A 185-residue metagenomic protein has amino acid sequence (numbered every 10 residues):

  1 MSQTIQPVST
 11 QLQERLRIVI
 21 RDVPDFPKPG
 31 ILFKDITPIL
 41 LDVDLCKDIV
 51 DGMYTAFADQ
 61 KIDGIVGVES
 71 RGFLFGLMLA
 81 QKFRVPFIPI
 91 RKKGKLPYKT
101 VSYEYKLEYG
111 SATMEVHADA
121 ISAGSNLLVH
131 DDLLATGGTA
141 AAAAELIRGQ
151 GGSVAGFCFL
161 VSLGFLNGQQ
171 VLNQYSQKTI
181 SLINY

Functional and structural regions predicted by a protein language model:
S2-I62: Active-site-facing substrate-recognition patch
S2-V8, L12, A141-Y185: PRPP-dependent phosphoribosyltransferase catalytic core
D59, K106, A118-S122, Q150 (+1 more regions): Solvent-exposed alpha-helices and their adjacent loops that cap or buttress functional pockets in soluble metabolic
K61-E69: Short glycine-rich phosphate-binding loop at a beta-alpha junction
D63, S125, A155: Conserved acidic residues
L74-F83, A144: Short Gly/Thr/Asp-enriched flexible loops that form oxyanion-binding sites at enzyme active sites
V85-L128: Short, glycine/charge-rich flexible loops or terminal/linker lids adjacent to PRPP-binding catalytic cores
D132, G137: Conserved G/P- and acidic residue-centered "switch" motifs that form tight phosphate/ATP-binding loops in soluble
